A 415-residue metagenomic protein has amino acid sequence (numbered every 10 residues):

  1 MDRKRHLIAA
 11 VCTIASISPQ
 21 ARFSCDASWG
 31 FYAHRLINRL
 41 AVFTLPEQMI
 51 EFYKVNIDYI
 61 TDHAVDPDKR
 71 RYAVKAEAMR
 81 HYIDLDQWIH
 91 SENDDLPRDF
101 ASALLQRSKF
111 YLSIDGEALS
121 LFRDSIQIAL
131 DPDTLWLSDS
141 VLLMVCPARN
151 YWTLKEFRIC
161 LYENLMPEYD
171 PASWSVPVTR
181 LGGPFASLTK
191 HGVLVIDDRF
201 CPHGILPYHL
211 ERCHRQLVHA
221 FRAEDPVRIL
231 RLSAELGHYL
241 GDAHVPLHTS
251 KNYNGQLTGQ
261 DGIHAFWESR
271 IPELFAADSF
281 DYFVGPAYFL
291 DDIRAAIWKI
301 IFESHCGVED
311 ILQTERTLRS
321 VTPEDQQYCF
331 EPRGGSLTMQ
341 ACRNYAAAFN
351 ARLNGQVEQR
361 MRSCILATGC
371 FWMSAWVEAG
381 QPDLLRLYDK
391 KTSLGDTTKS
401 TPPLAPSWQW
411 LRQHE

Functional and structural regions predicted by a protein language model:
M1-F31: Bacterial Sec-dependent N-terminal signal peptides
R22-R231, E235, K251-F330, A341-N344 (+3 more regions): N-terminal, motif-rich segments that launch catalysis or mediate targeting to/interaction with membranes, typified by
G241-G255: Catalytic Zn2+-binding segment of zinc metalloproteases
R333-G334: Membrane-active amphipathic alpha-helices
I365: C-terminal substrate/ligand-recognition segments
